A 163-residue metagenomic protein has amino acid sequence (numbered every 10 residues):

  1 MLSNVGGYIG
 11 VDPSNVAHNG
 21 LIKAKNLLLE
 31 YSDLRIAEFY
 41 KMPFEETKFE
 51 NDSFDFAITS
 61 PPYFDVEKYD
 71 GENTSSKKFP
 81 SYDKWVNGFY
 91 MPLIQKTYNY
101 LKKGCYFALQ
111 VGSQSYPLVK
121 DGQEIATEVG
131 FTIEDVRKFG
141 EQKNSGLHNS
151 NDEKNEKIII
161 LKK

Functional and structural regions predicted by a protein language model:
L2-K163: Class I S-adenosyl-L-methionine-dependent methyltransferase catalytic core
